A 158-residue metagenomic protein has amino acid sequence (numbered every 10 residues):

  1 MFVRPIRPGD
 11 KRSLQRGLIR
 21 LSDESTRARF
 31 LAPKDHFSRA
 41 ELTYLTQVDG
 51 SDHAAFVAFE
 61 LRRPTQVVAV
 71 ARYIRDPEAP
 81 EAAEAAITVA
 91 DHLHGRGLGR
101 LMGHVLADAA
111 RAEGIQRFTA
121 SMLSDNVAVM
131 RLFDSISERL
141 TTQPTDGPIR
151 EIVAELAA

Functional and structural regions predicted by a protein language model:
M1-A158: Long, contiguous binding/interaction regions
